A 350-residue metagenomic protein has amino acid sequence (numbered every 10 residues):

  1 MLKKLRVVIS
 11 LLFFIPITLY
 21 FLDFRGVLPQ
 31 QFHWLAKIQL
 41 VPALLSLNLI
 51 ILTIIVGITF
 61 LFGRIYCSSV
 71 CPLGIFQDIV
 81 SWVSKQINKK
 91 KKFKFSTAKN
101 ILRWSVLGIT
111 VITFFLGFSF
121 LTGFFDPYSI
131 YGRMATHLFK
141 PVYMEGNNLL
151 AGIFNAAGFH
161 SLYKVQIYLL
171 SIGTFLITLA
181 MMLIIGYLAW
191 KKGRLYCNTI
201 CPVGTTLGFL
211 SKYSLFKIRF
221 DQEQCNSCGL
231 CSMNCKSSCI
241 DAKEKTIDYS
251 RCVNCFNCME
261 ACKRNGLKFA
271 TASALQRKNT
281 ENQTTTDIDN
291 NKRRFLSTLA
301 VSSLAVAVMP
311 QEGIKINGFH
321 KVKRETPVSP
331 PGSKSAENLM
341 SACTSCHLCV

Functional and structural regions predicted by a protein language model:
M1-K245, S250-R251, F256-V350: Non-ligating segments of multi-cofactor redox enzymes
